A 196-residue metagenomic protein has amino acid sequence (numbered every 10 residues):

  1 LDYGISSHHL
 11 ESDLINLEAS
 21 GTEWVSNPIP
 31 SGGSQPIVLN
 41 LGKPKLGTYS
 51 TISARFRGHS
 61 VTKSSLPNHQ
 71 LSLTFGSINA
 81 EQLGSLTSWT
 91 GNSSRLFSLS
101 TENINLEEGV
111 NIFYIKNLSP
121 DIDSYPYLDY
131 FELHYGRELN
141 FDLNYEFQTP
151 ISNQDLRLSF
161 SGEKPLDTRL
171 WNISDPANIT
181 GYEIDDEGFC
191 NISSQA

Functional and structural regions predicted by a protein language model:
L1-A196: Structured catalytic cores of large enzymes
